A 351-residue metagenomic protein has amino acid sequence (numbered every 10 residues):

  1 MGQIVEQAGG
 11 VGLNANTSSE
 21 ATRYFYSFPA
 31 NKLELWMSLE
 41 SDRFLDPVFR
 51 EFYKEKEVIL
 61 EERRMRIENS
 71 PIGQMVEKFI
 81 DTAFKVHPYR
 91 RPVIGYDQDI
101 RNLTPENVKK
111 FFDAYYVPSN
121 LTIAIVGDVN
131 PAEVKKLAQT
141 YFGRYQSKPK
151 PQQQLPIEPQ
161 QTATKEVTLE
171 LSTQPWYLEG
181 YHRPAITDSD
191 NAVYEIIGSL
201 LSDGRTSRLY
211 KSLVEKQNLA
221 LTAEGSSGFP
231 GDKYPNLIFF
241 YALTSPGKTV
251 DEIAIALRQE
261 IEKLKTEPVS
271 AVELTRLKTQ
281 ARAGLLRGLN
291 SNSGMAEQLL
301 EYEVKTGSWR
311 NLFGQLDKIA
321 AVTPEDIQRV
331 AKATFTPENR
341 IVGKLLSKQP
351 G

Functional and structural regions predicted by a protein language model:
M1-K32, M65-N120, R144-D188, S199-T249 (+4 more regions): Non-catalytic beta-strand/loop surface segments
M37-D42, K136-Y141, I253-Q259: Short amphipathic alpha-helices in soluble, non-transmembrane regions that often serve as interface/regulatory elements
R43-F52, R66, V269-S270: Short, polar/flexible loop-turn hinges at active-site or ligand-entry regions and domain interfaces
L45-D46, P131-A132, P184-D188, G247-V250 (+1 more regions): Short beta-strands and strand-coil junctions in structured, solvent-facing domains, enriched
L45-R50, N130-A132, F142-K148: Bacterial peptidoglycan biogenesis and beta-lactam-recognition machinery
S291, G314: Hard-cation-handling environments
